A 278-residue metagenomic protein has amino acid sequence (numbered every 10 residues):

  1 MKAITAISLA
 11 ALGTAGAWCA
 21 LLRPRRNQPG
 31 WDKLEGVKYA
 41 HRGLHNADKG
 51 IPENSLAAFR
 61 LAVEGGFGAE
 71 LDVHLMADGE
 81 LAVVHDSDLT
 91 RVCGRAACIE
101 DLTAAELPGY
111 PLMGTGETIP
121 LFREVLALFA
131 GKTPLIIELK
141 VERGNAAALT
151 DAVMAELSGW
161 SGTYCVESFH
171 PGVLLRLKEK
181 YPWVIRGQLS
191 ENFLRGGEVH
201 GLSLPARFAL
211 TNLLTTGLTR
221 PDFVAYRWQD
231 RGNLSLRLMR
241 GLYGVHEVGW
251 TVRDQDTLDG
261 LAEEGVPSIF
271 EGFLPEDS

Functional and structural regions predicted by a protein language model:
K2-S278: Phosphate-group recognition and catalysis centered on beta-loop-alpha active-site segments
